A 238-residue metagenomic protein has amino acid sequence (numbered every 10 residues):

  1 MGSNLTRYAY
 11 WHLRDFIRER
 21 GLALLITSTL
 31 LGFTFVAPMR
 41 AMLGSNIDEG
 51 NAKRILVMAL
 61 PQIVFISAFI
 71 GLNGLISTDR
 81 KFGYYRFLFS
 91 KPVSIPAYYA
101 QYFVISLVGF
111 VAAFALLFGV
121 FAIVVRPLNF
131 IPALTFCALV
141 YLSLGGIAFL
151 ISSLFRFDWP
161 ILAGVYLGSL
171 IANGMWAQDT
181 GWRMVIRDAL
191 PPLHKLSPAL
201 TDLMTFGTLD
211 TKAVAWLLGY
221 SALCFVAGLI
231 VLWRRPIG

Functional and structural regions predicted by a protein language model:
M1-T27, I237: Aromatic- and glycine-rich beta-strand/loop motifs that create alpha-glucan
G2, T6-Y10, P96, A100 (+2 more regions): Alpha-helical membrane-protein architecture signal
S3-R7, G181-T205: Short hydrophobic, aromatic-rich alpha-helical segments embedded in or entering the lipid bilayer of multi-pass
I17, P92, L154-F155: Helix-loop interface residues and adjacent transmembrane-helix termini in multi-pass membrane transporters, primarily
L22, I26-S77, F82, Y99-N173 (+1 more regions): Secretory targeting signals
F87-S94: Short helix-to-coil transition segments within interhelical loops that connect adjacent transmembrane helices
L193-L196, L217-L223: Small-residue-rich transmembrane alpha-helices that serve as helix-helix interface/gating elements in multipass
G219-G238: Junction motif at the cytosolic side of a transmembrane helix
